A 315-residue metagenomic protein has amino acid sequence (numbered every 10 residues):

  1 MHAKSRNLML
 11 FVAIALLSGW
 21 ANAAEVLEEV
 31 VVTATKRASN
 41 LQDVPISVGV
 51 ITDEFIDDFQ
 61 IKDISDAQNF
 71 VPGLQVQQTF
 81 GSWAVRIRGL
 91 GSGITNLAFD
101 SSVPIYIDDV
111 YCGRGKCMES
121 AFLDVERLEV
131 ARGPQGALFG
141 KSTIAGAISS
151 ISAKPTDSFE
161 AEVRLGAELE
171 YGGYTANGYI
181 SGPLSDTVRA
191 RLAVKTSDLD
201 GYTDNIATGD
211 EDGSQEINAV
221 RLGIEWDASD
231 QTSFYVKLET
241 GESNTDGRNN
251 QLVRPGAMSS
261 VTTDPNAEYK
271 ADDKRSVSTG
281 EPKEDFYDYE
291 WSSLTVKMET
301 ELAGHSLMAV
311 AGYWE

Functional and structural regions predicted by a protein language model:
M1-A24: Cleavable N-terminal targeting peptides that direct proteins into the secretory/outer-membrane pathway or into
A24-S158: Acidic, small-polar-rich N-terminal luminal/periplasmic segments of exported/outer-membrane proteins
T35, R164-E170, K195-S197, E239-G241 (+1 more regions): Outer-membrane beta-barrel pore domains and translocons
K36, F80, G89-G91, T196-D198 (+3 more regions): A mature extracytoplasmic/lumenal domain signature
D66, R86, S149, Y179 (+3 more regions): Outer-membrane beta-barrel architecture
F80, S185, D227-S229: Residue-level recognition of beta-strand termini and adjacent short loop/turns
S101-S102, R114, L123-R132, A137-N205 (+3 more regions): Outer-membrane beta-barrel translocator/receptor signature
G209, Q215-E315: Outer-membrane beta-barrel domain signature, strongest for Gram-negative TonB-dependent receptors and also present
